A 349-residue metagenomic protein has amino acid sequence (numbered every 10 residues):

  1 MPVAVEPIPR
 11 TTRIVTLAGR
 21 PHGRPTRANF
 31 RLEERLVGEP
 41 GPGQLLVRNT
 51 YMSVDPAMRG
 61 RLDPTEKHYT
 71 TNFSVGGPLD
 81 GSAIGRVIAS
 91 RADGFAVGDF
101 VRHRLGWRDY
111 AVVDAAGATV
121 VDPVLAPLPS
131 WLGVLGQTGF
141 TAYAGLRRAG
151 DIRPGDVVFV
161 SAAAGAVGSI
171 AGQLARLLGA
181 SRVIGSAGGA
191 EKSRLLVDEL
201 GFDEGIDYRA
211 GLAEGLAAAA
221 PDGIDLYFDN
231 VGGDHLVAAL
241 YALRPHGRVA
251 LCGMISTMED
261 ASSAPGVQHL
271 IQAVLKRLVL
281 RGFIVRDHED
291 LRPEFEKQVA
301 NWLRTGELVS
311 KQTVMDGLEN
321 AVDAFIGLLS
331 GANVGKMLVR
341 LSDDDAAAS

Functional and structural regions predicted by a protein language model:
P2-P7, P21-T50: A short N-terminal beta-strand-loop micro-motif at the entrance of redox/enzyme domains
P2-T12, E307-V314, V322-S349: C-terminal capping/lid region of NAD(P)-dependent oxidoreductase domains
V37-V54, P64-W107: Glycine-rich beta-strand-centered segment in the early N-terminal region that forms part of a ligand/cofactor-binding
L79-R86, G94-A162: NAD(P)H dinucleotide-binding glycine-rich loop of Rossmann-like/cofactor-binding domains, especially the beta1-alpha1
S90-G94, G185-S193, R209, G233-D234 (+1 more regions): Short glycine/proline-centered loop/turn elements that form peptide/ligand docking sites
L132-A210: Mid-domain Rossmann-like dinucleotide-binding core that forms the NAD(H)/NADP(H) cofactor-binding site
L196-V197, D234-L308, V314, S342-S349: Glycine-rich phosphate-binding loop and adjacent beta-alpha segment of Rossmann(oid) nucleotide-cofactor-binding
L212-D222: Short amphipathic alpha-helix with an adjacent loop that forms part of the alpha/beta core around
